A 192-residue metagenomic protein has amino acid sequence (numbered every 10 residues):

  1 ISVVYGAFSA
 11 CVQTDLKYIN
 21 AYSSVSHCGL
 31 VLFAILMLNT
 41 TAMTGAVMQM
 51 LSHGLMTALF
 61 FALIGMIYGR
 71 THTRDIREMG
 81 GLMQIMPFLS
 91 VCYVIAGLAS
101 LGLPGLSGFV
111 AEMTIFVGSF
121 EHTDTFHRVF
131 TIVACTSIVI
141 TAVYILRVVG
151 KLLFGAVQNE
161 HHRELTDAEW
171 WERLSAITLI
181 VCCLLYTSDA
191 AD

Functional and structural regions predicted by a protein language model:
I1-K151: Hydrophobic transmembrane alpha-helices and their helix-loop junctions in integral membrane proteins
H161-A176: Interfacial loop-to-transmembrane junctions
R173-L185: Final/C-terminal transmembrane alpha-helix of multipass membrane proteins
Y186-D192: Conserved small/polar residues in nucleotide/adenosyl-binding loops
